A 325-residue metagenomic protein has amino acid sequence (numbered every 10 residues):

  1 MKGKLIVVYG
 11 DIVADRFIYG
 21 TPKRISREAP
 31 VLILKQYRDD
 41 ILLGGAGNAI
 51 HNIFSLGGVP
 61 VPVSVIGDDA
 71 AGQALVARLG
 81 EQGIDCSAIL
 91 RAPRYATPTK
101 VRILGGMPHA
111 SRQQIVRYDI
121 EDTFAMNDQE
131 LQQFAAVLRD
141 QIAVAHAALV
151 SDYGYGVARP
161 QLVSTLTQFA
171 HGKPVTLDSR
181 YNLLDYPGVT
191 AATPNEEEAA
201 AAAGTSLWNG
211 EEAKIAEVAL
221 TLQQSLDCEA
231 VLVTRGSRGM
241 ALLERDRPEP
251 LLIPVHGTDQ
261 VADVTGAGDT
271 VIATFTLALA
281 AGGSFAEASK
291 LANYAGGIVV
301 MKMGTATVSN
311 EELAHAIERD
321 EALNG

Functional and structural regions predicted by a protein language model:
M1, I142-A143, Y186-P187: A short, aliphatic-rich alpha-helical micro-motif
I6, A14-A147, S309-G325: Conserved N-terminal subdomain of the carbohydrate kinase-like
V8, P62-S64, L177, V233: Structural beta-sheet core signal
I12, Y153, T270: Active-site metal-binding loops of divalent metal-dependent hydrolases
R24-V31, V189-E197, G239-G268, A314-I317 (+1 more regions): Flexible glycine/proline-rich, aromatic-decorated loop/lid segments
A147, Y153-P250: Conserved phosphate/ATP/ADP-binding segment of small-molecule kinases
S225-E229, H256-D320: Conserved post-catalytic alpha-helical subdomain immediately downstream of the catalytic base and nucleotide-binding
